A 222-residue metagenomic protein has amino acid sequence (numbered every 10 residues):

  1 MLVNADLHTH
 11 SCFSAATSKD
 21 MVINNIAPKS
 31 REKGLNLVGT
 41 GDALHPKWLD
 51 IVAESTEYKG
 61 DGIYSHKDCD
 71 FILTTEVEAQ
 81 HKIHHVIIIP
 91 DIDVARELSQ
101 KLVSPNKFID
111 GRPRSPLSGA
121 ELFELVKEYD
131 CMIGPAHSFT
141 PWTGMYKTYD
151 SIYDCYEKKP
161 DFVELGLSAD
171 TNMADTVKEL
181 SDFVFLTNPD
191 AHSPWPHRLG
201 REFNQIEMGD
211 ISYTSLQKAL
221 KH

Functional and structural regions predicted by a protein language model:
M1-L37, P46-N106, D110, E124-Y129 (+1 more regions): Charged catalytic cores and adjacent phosphate/nucleic-acid-binding surfaces used for phosphate/nucleic-acid chemistry
A43, A136-T140: Short, well-ordered beta-to-alpha junction loops that form the rim of enzyme active sites and present histidine/acidic
R112-P116: Active-site glycine- and acidic-residue-rich loops that bind and position anionic ligands or nucleotide-like cofactors
G119-L122: Phosphate-interacting basic helix/loop segments used at nucleotide- and nucleic-acid interfaces
G134-A136, N188: Short, conserved beta-strand edge motifs with alternating hydrophobic and charged residues
